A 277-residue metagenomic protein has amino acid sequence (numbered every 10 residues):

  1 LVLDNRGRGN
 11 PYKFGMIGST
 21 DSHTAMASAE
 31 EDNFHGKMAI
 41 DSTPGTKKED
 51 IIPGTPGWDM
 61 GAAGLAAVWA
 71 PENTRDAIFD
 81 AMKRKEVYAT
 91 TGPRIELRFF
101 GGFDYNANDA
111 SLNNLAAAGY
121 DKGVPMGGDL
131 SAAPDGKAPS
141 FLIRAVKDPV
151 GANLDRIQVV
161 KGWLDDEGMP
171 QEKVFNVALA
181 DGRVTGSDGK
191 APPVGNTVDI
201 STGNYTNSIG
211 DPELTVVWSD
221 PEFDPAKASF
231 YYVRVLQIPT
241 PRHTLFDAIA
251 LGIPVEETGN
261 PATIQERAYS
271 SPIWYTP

Functional and structural regions predicted by a protein language model:
L1-P277: C-terminal functional module detector
